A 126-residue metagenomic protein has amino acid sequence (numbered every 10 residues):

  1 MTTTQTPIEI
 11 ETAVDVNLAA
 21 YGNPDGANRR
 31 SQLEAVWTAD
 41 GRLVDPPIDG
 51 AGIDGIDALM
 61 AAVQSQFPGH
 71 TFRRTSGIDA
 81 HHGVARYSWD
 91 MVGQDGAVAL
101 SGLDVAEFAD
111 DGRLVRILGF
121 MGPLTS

Functional and structural regions predicted by a protein language model:
M1-V36: Short, low-complexity N-terminal intrinsically disordered segments enriched in polar/charged residues
T2-Q5, A58, V63-S126: A beta-strand edge to alpha-helix "cap/lid" segment located at domain peripheries
I10, N28-G83: A solvent-exposed, acidic/Ser-Thr-rich amphipathic alpha-helical stretch
N23, P46, D104: Short, flexible active-site loop motifs that bind/organize anionic cofactors or intermediates
